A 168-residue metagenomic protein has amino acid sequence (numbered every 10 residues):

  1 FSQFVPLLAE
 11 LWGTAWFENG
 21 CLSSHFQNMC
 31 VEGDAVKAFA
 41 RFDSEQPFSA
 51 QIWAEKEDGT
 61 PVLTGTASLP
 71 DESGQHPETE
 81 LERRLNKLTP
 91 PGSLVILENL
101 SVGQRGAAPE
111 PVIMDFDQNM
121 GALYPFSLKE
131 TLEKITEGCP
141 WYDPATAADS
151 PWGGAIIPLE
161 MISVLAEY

Functional and structural regions predicted by a protein language model:
F1-D34, R41-D43, F48-V62, I157-Y168: Extended, compositionally biased flexible segments
F1-N19, Q75-Y168: Hot-dog-fold acyl-thioester-processing enzymes
V31-G106: HotDog/MaoC-like acyl-thioester-processing domains
